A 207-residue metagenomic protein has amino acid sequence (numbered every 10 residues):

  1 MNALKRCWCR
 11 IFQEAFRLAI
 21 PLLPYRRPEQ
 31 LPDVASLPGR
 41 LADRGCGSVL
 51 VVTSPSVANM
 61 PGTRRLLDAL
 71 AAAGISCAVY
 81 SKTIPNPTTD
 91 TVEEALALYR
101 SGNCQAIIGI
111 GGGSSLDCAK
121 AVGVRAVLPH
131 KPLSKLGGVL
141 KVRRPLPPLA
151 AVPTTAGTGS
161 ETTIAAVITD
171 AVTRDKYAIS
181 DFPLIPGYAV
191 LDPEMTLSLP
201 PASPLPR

Functional and structural regions predicted by a protein language model:
M1-V79: An N-terminal, well-structured beta->alpha segment
R6, P32, S36, R44 (+7 more regions): Conserved active-site and cofactor/substrate-binding residues in soluble primary-metabolism enzymes
G45, S76, N103, L184-I185: Short loop/turn motifs at secondary-structure junctions
L50-V51, A106-I108, A150: Conserved beta-strand elements of the Class I
T53-S54, K82, V152-T154: Cofactor-binding loop segments of dinucleotide-utilizing enzymes, especially the Rossmann-like FAD- and NAD(P)+-binding
A58-H130: N-terminal small/polar loop signature for handling phosphorylated ligands or for N-terminal nucleophile
L128-R207: A glycine/threonine-rich phosphate-anchoring loop and its flanking beta-alpha core in nucleotide/phosphate-binding
